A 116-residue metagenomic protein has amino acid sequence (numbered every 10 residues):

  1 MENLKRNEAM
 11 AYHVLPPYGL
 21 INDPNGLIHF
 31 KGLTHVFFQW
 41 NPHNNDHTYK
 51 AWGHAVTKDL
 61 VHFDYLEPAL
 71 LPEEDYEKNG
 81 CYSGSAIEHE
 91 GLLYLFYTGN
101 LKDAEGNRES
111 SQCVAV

Functional and structural regions predicted by a protein language model:
M1-V116: Beta-rich carbohydrate-recognition and catalytic domains
